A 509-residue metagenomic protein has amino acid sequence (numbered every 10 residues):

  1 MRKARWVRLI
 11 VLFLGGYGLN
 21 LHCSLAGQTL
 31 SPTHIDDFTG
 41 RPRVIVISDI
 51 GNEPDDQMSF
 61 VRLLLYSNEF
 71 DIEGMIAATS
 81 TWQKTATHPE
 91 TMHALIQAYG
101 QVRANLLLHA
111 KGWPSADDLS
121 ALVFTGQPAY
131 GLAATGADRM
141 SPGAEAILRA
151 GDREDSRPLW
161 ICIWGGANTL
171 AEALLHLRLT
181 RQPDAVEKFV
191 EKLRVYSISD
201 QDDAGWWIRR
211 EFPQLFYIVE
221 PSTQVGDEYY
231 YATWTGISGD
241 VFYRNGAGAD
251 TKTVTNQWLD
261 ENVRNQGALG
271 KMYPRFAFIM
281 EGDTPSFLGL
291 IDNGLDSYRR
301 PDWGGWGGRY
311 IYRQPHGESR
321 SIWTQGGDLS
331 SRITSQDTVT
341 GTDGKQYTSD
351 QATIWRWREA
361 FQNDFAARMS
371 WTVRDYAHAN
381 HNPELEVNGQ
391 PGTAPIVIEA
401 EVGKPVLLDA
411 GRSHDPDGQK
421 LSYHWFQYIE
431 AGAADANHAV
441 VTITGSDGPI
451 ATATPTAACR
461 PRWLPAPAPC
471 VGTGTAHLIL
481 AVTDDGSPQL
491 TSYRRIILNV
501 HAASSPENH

Functional and structural regions predicted by a protein language model:
M1-W6: N-terminal secretory signal peptides that target proteins for export/translocation
R8-S24: Bacterial N-terminal signal peptides
Q28-L407, S413-A439: N-terminal acidic, glycine/proline-rich low-complexity segments
F426-P465: Surface-exposed, flexible coil segments in extracellular/virion-facing regions
G472-L478: Exposed beta-strand face motif in extracellular beta-rich ectodomains
V482-Q489: Short, solvent-exposed loop/turn segments at the edges of extracellular beta-sandwich modules
S492-L498: Edge beta-strands of extracellular beta-sandwich domains
N499-E507: Extracellular interdomain linker/stem segments of modular secreted and single-pass surface proteins
